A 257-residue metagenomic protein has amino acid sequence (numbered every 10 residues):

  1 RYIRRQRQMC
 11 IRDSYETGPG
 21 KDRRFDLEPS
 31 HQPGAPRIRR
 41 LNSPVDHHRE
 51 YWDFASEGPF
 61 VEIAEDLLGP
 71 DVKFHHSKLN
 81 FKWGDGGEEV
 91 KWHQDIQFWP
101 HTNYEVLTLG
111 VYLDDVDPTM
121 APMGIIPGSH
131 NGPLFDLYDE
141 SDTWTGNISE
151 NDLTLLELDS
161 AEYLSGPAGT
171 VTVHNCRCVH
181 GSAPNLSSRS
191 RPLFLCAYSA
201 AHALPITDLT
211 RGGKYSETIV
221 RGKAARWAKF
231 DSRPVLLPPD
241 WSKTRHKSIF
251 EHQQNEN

Functional and structural regions predicted by a protein language model:
R1-I11: Single conserved hydrophobic/aromatic residue that forms the stacking wall/gate of nucleotide- or nucleobase-binding
T17-D26, V171, R177-N257: Non-heme Fe(II)/2-oxoglutarate
G20-P29, H76-D85: Short, glycine/charge-rich beta-strand/loop segments that flank catalytic centers and engage negatively charged groups
P33-S77, P100, L113: Signature of the catalytic double-stranded beta-helix
L67, H93, P100-P118, S165-P167 (+2 more regions): Short, conserved beta-strand element in jelly-roll/cupin
K78, W83, Q94, V111-D115 (+1 more regions): Short, structured patches in soluble enzyme cores that scaffold and shape functional sites
F81-D95, C176-G181: Conserved short histidine dyad/triad with adjacent acidic residue
V116-A183: Double-stranded beta-helix
